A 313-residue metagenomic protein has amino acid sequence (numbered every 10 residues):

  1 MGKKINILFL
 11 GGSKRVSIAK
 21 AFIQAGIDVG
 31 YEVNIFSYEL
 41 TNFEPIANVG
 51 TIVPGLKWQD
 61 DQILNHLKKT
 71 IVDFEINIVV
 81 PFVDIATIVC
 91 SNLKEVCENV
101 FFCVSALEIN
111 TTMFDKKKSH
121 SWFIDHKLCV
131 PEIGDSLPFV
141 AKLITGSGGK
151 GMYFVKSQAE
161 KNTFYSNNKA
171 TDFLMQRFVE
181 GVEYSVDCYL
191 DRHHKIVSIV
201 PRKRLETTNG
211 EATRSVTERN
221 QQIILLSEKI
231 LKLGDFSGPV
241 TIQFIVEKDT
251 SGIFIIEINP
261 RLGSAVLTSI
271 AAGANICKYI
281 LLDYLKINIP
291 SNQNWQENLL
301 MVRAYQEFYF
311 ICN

Functional and structural regions predicted by a protein language model:
M1-F102: ATP-binding N-terminal substructure of ATP-dependent carboxylate-amine bond-forming enzymes
I5, F139, K150, Y184-V186 (+2 more regions): Change "...and in nucleic-acid phosphodiester-cleaving endonucleases..." to "...and in nucleic-acid processing enzymes
G30-E32, D172, S237-T241: Short secondary-structure junction motifs
I46-A47, Q62-N65, N110-K117, N209-G210: Short, charged, surface-exposed secondary-structure boundary motifs
F74, R219-N313: ATP-dependent carboxylate activation and anion-phosphoryl transfer catalytic cores that bind Mg-ATP to form
T87-I88, G148, G263, L267: Short glycine-rich, flexible loops that bind phosphorylated cofactors or substrates
L107-E180, D191-K195, Q221-I224: Active-site nucleotide/adenylate-binding loops and adjacent lid/helix of ATP-dependent enzymes
K156-D235, I245-F254: Phosphate-binding site of ATP-dependent enzymes
